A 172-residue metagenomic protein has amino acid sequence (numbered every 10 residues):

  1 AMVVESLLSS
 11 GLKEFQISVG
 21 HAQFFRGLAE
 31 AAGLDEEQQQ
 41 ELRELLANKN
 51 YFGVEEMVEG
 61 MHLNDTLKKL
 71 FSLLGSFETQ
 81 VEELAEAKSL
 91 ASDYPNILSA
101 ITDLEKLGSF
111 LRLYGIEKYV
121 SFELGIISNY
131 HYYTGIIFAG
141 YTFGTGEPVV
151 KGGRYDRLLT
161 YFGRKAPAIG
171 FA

Functional and structural regions predicted by a protein language model:
A1-K13, E56-A172: Positively charged, Gly/Ser-enriched RNA/tRNA-binding surfaces
A1-V4, E14-Q16, R26-E30, D35-Q40: Class II aminoacyl-tRNA synthetase-like tRNA-binding/catalytic domains
E14-F24, L42, S121-G125: Short, surface-exposed recognition loops or helix-turn segments adjacent to catalytic cores
I17-G20, L46-N50, H62, S99: Short acidic alpha-helix initiation/capping motifs at coil-to-helix transition points, especially at protein N-termini
V19-A31, I127-T134: Beta-rich nucleic-acid/ligand-interaction surfaces
L34-E56, L63: Acidic, His- and aromatic-enriched active-site or binding-groove loops in soluble protein domains that engage sugars
